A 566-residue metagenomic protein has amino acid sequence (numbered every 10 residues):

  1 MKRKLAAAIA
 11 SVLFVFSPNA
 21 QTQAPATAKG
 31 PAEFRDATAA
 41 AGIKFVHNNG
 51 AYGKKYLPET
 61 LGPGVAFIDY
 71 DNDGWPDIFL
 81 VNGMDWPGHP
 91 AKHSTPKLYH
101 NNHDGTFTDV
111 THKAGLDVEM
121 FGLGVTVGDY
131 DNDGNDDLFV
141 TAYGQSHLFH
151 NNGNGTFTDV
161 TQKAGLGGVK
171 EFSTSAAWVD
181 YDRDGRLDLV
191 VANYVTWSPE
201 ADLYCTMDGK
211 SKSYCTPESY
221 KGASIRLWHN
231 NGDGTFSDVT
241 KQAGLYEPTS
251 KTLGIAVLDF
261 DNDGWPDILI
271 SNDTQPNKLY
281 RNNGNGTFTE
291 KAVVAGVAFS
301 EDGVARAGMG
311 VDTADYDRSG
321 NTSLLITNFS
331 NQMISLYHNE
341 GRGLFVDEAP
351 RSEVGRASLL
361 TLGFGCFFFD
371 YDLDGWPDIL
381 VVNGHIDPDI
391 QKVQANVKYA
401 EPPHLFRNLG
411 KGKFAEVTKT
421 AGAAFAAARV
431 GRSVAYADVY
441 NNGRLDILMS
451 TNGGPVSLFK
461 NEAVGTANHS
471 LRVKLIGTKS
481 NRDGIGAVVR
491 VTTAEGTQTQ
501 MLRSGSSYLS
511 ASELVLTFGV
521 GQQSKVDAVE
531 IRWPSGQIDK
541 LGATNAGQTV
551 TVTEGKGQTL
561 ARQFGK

Functional and structural regions predicted by a protein language model:
A7-S17: Bacterial N-terminal signal peptides
T22-R35, H89-V110, Q145-D159, L203-T206 (+7 more regions): Beta-propeller blade repeat segments, especially FG-GAP/WD-type strand-to-loop junctions in 6- to 7-bladed propeller
Q23-A26, G30-E33, A51, E353-R356 (+2 more regions): Gly/Ser/Thr/Pro-enriched helix-cap/hinge segments flanking short amphipathic alpha-helices
I43-G64, K92, A114-T126, L166-A177 (+8 more regions): Repeat-based blade/solenoid architectures
G62-N72, H100, F121-N135, L148-H150 (+10 more regions): Beta-propeller blade termini
W75-N82, D133-A142, L189-N193, D263 (+5 more regions): Hydrophobic beta-strand segments that make up the repeating blades of beta-propeller and related beta-repeat
V81-H93, N193-Y220, V381-K398: Short, conserved, GDST-rich strand-edge loop motifs in beta-rich repeat architectures
V110-Y130, N135, V140-Y181, V191-E218 (+2 more regions): Asp-box/WD-like beta-propeller blade repeats and closely related beta-sheet repeat scaffolds
